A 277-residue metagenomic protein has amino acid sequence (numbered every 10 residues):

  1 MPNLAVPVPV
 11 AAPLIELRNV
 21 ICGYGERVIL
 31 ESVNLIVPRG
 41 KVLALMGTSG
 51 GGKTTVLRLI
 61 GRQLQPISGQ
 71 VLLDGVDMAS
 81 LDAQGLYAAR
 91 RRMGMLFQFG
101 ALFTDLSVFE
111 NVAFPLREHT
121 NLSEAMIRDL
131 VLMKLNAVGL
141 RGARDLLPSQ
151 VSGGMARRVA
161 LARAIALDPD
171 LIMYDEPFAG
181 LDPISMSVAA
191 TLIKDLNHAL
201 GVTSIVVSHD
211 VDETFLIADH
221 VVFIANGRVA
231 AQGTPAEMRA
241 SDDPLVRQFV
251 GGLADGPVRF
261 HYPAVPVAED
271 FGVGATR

Functional and structural regions predicted by a protein language model:
G61: Helix-to-loop junction immediately C-terminal to a conserved catalytic motif
V76-D77, E124-G142: Conserved ABC ATPase "signature" region
M78-G94, E124, M238-S241: ABC ATPase NBD coupling module
L147-V151, M155: Conserved ABC ATPase signature
D168: Conserved catalytic motifs of ABC-family nucleotide-binding domains
I172-D175: Catalytic Walker B motif of ABC-type/P-loop ATPase nucleotide-binding domains
